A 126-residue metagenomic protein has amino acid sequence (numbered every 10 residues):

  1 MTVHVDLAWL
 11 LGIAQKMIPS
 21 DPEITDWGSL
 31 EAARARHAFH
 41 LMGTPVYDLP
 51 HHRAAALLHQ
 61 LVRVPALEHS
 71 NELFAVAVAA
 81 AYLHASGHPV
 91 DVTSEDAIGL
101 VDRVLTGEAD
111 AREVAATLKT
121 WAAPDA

Functional and structural regions predicted by a protein language model:
M1-A126: FIC/Doc superfamily catalytic core
